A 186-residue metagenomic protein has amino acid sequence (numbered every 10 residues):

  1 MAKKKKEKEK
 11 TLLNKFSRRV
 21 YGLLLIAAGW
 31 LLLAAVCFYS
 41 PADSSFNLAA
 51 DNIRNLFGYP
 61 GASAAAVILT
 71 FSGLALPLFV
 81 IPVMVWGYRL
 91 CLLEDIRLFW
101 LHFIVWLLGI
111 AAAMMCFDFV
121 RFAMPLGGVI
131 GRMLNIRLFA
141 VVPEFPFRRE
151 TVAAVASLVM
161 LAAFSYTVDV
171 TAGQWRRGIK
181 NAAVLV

Functional and structural regions predicted by a protein language model:
M1-V186: Alpha-helical transmembrane segments used as membrane anchors
